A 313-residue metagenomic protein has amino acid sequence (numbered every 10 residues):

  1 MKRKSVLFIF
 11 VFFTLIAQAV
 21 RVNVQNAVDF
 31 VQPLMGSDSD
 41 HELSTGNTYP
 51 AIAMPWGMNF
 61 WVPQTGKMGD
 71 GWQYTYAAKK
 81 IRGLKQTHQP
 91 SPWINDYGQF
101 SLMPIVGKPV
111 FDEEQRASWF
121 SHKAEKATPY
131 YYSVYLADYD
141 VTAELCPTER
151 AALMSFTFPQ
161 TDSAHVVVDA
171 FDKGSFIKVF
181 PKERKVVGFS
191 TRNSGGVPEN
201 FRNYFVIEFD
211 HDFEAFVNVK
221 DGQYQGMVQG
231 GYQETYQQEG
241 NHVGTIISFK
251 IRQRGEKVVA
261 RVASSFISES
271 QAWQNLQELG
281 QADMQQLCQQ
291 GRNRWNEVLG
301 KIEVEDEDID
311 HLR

Functional and structural regions predicted by a protein language model:
M1-V24: Bacterial Sec-dependent N-terminal signal peptides
R21-R313: Accessory carbohydrate-recognition regions in carbohydrate-active enzymes
